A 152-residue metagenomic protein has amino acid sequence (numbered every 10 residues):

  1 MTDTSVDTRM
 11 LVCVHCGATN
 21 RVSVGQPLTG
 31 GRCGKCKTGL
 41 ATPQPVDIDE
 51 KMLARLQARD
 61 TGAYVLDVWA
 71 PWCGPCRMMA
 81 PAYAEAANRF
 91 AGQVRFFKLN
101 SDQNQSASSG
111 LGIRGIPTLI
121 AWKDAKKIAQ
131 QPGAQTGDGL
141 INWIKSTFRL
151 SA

Functional and structural regions predicted by a protein language model:
C13-C16, C33-C36: Short cysteine-rich clusters marking metal-coordination/redox-active sites
G17-N20, G39-L40, A80: Cys/His-rich microdomains that often coordinate metals
V22-G31: Short linker/helix segments within small regulatory modules
P45-Y64: A short beta-strand-turn-helix
G62-Y64, L111-I120: Structural micro-motif
V68, Y83-A87, A91-S106, I113-I116: Thiol-based oxidoreductase modules, predominantly thioredoxin-like and allied folds used for disulfide exchange
V68-A82: Conserved redox-active cysteine motifs that mediate thiol-disulfide chemistry, especially di-cysteine Cys-X(1-2)-Cys
G115, I120-A152: Non-catalytic, surface beta->alpha helical segment in thiol-disulfide oxidoreductase systems
